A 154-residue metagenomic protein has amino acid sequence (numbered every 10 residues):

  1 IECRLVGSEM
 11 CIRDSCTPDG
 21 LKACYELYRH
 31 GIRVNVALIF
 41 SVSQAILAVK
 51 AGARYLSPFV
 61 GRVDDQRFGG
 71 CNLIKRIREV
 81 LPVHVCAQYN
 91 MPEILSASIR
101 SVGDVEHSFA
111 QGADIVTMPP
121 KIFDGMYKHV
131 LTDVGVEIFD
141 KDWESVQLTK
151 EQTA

Functional and structural regions predicted by a protein language model:
I1-I12: Single conserved hydrophobic/aromatic residue that forms the stacking wall/gate of nucleotide- or nucleobase-binding
R13, R33-N35, R54-Y55, M91-L95 (+1 more regions): Structural preference for beta-strand elements that scaffold enzyme active sites
D14-P18, V36-S43, P92-G103: Glycine-rich beta-to-alpha transition loops that act as phosphate-gripper elements at the mouths of alpha/beta enzyme
G20-V34, G69-I94, D140-K150: Alpha-helix-loop-beta-strand connector modules within alpha/beta enzyme cores
A23, S41-A51, R100-D114: Catalytic cores of alpha/beta
L38, R54-R67, G112-T132: Glycine-rich phosphate-binding active-site loops on the catalytic face of alpha/beta enzymes
L38-L73, I77-V80: Histidine/lysine/aspartate-rich catalytic loop segments that bind and position anionic ligands
F109, T117-A154: Flexible C-terminal active-site loop/helix
